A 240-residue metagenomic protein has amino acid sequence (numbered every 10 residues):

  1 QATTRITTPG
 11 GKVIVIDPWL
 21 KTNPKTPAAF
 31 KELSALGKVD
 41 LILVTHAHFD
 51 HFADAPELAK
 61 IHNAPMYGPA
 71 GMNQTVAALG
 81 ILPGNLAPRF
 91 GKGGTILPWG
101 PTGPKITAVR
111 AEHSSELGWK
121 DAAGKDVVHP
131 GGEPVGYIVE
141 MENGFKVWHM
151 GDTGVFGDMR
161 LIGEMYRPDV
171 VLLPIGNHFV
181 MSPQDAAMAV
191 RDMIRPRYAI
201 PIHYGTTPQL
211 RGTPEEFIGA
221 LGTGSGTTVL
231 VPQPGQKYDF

Functional and structural regions predicted by a protein language model:
Q1, P9, G132-P134: Extracytoplasmic
T8-H48, A53-K60, P83, S114-P130 (+1 more regions): Pre-active-site segment of Zn-dependent metallo-hydrolases
T8-I14, T95-I106, E140-V147, F240: Beta-strand-turn-beta hairpins that frame and shape the catalytic cleft of phosphate-ester-processing enzymes
I16-D17, V39-A47, Y67-A70, V147-T153 (+3 more regions): Active-site neighborhood of phospho(di)ester-bond hydrolases with catalytic His/Asp-centered motifs
T22-N23, F49-A53, N73-V76, G94-I96 (+5 more regions): Active-site environment of divalent metal-dependent phosphoester hydrolases
A53-P56, I61, Y67-A70, L79-G94 (+1 more regions): Glycine/small-residue-rich loop that forms an oxyanion/phosphate-binding "nest" at active or ligand-binding sites
M66, A77-G100, D185-F240: Binuclear metal-ion centers of metallo-dependent hydrolases, dominated by the metallo-beta-lactamase
W119-D192: Active-site-proximal loop/helix segments of hydrolase catalytic cores
